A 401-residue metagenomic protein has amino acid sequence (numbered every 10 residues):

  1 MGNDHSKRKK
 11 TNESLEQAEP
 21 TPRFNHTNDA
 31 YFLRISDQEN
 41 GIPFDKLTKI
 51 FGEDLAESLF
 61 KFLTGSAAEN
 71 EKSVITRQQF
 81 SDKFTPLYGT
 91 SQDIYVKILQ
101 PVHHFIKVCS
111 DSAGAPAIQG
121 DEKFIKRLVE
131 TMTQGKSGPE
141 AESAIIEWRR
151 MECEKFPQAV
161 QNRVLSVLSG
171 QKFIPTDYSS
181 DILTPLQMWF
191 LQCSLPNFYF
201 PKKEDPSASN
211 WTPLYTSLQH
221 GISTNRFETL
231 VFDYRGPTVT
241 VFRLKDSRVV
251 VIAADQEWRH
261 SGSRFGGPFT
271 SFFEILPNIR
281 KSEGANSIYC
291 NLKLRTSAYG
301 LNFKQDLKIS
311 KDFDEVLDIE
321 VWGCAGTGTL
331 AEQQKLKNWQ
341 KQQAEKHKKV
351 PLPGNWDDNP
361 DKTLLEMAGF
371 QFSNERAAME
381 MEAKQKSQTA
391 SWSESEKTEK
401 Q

Functional and structural regions predicted by a protein language model:
G2-E71, Q79-T240, L244-Q401: Phosphate-recognition beta-domain surfaces
